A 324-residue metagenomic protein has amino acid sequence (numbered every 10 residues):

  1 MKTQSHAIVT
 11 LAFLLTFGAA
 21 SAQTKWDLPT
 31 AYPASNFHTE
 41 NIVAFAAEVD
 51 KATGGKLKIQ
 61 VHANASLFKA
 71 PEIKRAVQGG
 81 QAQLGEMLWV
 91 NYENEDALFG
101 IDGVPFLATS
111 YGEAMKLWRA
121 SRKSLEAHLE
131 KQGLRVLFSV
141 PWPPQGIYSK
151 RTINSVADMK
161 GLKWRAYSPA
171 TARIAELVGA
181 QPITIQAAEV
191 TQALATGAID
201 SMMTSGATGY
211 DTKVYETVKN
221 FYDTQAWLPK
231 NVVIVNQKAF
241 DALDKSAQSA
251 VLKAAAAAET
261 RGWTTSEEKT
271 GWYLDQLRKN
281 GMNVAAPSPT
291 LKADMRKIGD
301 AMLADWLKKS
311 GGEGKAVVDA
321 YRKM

Functional and structural regions predicted by a protein language model:
M1-V9: Bacterial N-terminal signal peptides that target proteins for export
I8-G18: Bacterial N-terminal signal peptides
Q23-E113, S121-M324: N-terminal secretory/targeting leader peptides
K116: Short beta-strand-centered segments that line the small-molecule binding cleft or hinge of alpha/beta clamshell
